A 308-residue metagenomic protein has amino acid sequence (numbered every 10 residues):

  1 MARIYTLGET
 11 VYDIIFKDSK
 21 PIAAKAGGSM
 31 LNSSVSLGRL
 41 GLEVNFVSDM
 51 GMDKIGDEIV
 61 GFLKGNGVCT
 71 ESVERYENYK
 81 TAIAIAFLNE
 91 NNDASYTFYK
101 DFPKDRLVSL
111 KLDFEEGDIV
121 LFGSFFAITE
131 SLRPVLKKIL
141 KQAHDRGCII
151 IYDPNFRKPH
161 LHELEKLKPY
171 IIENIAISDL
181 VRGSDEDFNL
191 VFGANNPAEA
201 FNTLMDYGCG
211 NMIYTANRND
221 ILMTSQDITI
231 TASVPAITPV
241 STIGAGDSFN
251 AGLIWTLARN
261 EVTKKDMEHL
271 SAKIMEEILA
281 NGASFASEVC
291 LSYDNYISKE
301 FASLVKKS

Functional and structural regions predicted by a protein language model:
M1-V68: Glycine-rich phosphate/adenosyl-contacting loop at the front of the ribokinase-like
A2, Q142-I149, G208-N211: A short helix->loop->beta-strand "cap" motif at the edges of active sites that frequently abuts
T10, S29, F125, P154 (+1 more regions): Active-site metal-binding loops of divalent metal-dependent hydrolases
L37, S184, G246: Short, conserved phosphate/pyrophosphate- and ester-handling motifs at nucleotide-, phospho-/glycolipid
E43-S124, V305-S308: Conserved N-terminal subdomain of the carbohydrate kinase-like
E116-G117, G147, S178, C209: Short, well-ordered alpha-helix to beta-strand connector turns
I128-N202, R218-D220: Conserved beta-alpha-beta core of the PfkB/ribokinase-like small-molecule kinase fold
P197-S308: Conserved phosphate-binding/catalytic region of the ribokinase-like
